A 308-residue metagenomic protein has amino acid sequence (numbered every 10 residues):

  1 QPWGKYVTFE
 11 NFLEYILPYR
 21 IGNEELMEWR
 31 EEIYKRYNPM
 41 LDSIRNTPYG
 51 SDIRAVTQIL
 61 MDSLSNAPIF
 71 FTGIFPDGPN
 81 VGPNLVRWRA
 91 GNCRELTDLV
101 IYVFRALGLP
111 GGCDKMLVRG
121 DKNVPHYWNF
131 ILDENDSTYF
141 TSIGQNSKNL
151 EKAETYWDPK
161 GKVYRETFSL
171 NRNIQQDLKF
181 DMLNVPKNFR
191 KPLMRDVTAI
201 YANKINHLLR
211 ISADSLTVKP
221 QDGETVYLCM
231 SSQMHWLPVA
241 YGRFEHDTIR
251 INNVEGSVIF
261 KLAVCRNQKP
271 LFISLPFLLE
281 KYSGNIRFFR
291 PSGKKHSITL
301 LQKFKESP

Functional and structural regions predicted by a protein language model:
Q1-D62, A106, N135, K160-P308: N-terminal accessory/pre-domain segments preceding catalytic cores
P39-D42, N46-S63, G73-P83, W88-K187: Hydrophobic/aromatic-rich core segments of domains that either
